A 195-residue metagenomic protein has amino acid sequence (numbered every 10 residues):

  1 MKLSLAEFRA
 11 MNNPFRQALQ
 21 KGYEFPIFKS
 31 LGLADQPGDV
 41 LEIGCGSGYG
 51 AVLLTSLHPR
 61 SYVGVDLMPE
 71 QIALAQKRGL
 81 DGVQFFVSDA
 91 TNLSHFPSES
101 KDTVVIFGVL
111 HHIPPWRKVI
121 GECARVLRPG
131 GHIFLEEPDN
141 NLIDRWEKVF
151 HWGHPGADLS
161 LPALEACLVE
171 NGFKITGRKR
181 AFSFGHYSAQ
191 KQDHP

Functional and structural regions predicted by a protein language model:
M1-A10: N-terminal, positively charged/glycine-rich alpha-helical extensions of SAM-dependent methyltransferases
N12-Q20, F134-N171, I175-S188: C-terminal alpha-helical "lid/dimerization" subdomain adjacent to the S-adenosyl-L-methionine
A18-P37: Conserved alpha-helix/loop element of class I SAM-dependent methyltransferases that forms part of the SAM/SAH-binding
P37-G46: Conserved class I S-adenosyl-L-methionine
S47-N92: Class I SAM-dependent methyltransferase SAM/SAH-binding core
S94-T103: A short acidic, Gly/Pro-enriched loop at the edge of an enzyme's catalytic core that lines a small-molecule cofactor
T103-P114: A short SAM/SAH-binding and catalytic strip from SAM-dependent methyltransferases
R117-P129: A short glycine-rich, Lys/Arg-flanked "PGG" loop and its adjoining helix->strand segment in the class I
